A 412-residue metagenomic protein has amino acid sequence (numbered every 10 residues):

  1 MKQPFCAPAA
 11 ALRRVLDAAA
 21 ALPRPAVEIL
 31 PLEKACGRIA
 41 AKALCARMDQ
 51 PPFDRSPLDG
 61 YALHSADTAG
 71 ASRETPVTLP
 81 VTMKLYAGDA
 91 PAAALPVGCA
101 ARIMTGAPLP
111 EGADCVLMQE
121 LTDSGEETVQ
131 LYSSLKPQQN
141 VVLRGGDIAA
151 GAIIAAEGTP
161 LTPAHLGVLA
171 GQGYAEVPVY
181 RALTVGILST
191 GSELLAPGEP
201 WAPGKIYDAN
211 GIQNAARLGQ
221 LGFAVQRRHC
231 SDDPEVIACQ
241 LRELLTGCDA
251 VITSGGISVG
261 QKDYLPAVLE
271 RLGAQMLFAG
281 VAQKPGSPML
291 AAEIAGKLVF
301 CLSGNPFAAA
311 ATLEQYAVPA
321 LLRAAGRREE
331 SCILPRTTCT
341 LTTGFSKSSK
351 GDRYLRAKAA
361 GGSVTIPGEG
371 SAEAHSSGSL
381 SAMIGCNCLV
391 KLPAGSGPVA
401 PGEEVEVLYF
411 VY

Functional and structural regions predicted by a protein language model:
M1-A9, V177-L302, P306-T312: Helix-rich terminal scaffold detector
M1-R73, R327-Y354: Short, low-complexity N-terminal leaders and the immediately following helix N-cap/first helix
K2-A9, R13, I29, E33 (+14 more regions): Electropositive phosphate-/nucleotide-binding environments in soluble metabolic enzymes
K2-Q3, A62-R228, E373-A374, L389 (+1 more regions): Short, glycine/charged-enriched hinge/interface segments at domain edges or termini
L12, L16, D59, Q119-E120 (+12 more regions): Predominant activation on well-ordered alpha-helical scaffold segments within soluble catalytic domains
V15-L22, Q172-A175, L194, R217 (+8 more regions): Change "in soluble alpha/beta enzymes" to "in soluble alpha/beta proteins
E28-E33, G37, K42, G88 (+2 more regions): Flexible glycine/proline-rich
